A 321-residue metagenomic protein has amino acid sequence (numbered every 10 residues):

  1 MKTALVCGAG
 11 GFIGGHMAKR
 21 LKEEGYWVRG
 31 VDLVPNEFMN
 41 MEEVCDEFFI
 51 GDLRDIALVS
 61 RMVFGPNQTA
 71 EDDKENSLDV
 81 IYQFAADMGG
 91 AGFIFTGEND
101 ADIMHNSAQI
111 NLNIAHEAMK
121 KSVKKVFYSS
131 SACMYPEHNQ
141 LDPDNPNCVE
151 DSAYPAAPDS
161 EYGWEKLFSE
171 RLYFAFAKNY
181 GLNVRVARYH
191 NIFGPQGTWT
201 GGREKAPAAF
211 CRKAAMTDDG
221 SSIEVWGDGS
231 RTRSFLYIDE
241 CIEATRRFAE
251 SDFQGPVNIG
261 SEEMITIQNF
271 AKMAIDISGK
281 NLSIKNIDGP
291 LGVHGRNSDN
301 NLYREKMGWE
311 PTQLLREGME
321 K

Functional and structural regions predicted by a protein language model:
A4-E24: N-terminal Rossmann NAD(P)H-binding glycine-rich loop of SDR-like oxidoreductase domains
R20, R54, M216-K321: C-terminal substrate-binding subdomain of Rossmann-fold SDR/epimerase-dehydratase oxidoreductases
Y26-P35: Conserved glycine-rich Rossmann-like NAD(P)H-binding loop of the short-chain dehydrogenase/reductase
E43-D55: Rossmann-fold cofactor-recognition segment
L53-S107: NAD(P)H-binding glycine-rich loop region in Rossmannoid oxidoreductase-like domains and their noncatalytic homologs
Q83, L112-D159: Conserved Rossmann-fold NAD(P)-dependent oxidoreductase catalytic core, especially the SDR/UDP-sugar
H138-N147, R171-A249, M264, K272-I277: NAD(P)-dependent short-chain dehydrogenase/reductase
E161, E165: Active-site helix of classical SDR
